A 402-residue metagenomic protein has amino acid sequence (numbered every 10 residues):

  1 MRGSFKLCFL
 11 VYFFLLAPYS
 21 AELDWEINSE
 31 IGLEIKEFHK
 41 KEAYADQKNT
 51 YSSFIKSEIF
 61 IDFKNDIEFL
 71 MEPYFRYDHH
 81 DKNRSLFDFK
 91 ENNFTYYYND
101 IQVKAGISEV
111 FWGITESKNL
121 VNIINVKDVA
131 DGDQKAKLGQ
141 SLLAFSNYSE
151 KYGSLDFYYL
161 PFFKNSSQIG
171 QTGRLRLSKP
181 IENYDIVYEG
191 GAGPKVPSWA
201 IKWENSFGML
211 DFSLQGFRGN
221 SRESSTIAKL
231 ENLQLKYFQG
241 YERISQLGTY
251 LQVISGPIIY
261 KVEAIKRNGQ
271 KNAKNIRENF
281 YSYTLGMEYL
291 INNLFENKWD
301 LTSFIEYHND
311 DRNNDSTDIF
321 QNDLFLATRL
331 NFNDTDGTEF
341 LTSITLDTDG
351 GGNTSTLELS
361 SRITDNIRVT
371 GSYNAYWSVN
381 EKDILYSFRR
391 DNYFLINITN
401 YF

Functional and structural regions predicted by a protein language model:
S29-I31, M71, V103-A105, F145 (+10 more regions): Membrane-embedded beta-strand positions of outer-membrane beta-barrel proteins
E30-K41, E68-H79, K90, N125-D128 (+4 more regions): Transmembrane beta-strand segments that form the barrel wall of outer-membrane beta-barrel proteins
Q47-S53, S85-K90, Y97-N99, K137-S141 (+7 more regions): Residues that define the transmembrane beta-barrel architecture of outer-membrane proteins
I55-I61, E91-Y96, L143-N147, I201-N205 (+6 more regions): Residues on the lipid-exposed face of transmembrane beta-strands in outer-membrane beta-barrel proteins
F60-R174, G208, S378: Outer membrane beta-barrel
N65-F69, D100-V103, Y152-L155, M209-F212 (+4 more regions): Repeated loop/turn-to-beta-strand initiation elements of outer-membrane beta-barrel proteins
G219, S255-T348: Detector for outer-membrane/organellar transmembrane beta-barrel domains, recognizing the amphipathic beta-strand
F388-F402: Outer-membrane beta-barrel "beta-signal"
